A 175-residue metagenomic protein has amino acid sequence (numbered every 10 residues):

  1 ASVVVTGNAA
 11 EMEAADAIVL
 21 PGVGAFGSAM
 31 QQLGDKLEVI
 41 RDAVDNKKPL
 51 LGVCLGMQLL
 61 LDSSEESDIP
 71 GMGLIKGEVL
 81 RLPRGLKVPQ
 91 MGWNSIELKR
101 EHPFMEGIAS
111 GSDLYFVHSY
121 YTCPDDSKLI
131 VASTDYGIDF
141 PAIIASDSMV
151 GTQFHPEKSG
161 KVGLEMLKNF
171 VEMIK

Functional and structural regions predicted by a protein language model:
S2-E11: A short beta-strand-loop structural module common to alpha/beta enzyme folds
A15: An anion/phosphate-binding loop that grips the pyrophosphate of nucleotide cofactors and donors
V19-P21: Structural motif
V23-G24, Y120: Active-site glycine-rich loops that stabilize anionic/oxyanionic intermediates across multiple enzyme folds
G24-W93: Cysteine-nucleophile active-site neighborhood
D42-D45, E78-K175: Amide-donor transfer/coupling interface in amidating biosynthetic enzymes
